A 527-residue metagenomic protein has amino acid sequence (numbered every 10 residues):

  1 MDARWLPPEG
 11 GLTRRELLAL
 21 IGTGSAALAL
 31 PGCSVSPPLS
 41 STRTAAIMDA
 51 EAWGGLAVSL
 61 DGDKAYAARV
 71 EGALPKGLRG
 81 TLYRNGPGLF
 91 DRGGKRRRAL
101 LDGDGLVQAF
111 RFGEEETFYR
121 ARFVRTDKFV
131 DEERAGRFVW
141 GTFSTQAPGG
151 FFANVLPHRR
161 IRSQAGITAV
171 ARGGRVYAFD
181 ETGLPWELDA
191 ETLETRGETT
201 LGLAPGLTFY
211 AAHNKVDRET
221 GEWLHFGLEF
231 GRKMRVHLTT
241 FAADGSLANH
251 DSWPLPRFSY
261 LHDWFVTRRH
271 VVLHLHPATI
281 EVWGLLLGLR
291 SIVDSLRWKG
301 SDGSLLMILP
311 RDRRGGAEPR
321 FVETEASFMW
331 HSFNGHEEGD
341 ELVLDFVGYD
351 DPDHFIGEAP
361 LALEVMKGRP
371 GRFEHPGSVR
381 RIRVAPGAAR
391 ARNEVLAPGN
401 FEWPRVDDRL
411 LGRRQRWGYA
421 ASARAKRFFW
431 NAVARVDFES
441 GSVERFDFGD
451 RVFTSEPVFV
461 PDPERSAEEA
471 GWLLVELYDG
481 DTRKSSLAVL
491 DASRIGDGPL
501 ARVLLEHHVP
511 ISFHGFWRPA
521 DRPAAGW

Functional and structural regions predicted by a protein language model:
M1-T13: N-terminal secretory signal peptides
T13-L30: N-terminal export leaders
P38-E115, A121, K128-F151, V155: N-terminal regions that are enriched for targeting/export leaders and immediately downstream pro/stem segments
E71, V155-R172, Y210-E219, D263-F265 (+4 more regions): Structural signature of eukaryotic scaffold interfaces centered on beta-propeller domains
V130-L247: Well-ordered mid-protein domain cores that form the structural environment of catalytic cofactors
E191-A204, F241-L255, L305-E325, I382-G399 (+2 more regions): Blade-edge beta-strand/turn elements of extracellular beta-propeller and related beta-sheet repeat scaffolds
V236-D244, L287-D312, P360-P386, A432-D437 (+1 more regions): Beta-propeller blade signature
R390-K484, A488, A492: Substrate-recognition/cap regions that form aromatic- and gly/pro-loop-enriched pockets for small-molecule ligands
